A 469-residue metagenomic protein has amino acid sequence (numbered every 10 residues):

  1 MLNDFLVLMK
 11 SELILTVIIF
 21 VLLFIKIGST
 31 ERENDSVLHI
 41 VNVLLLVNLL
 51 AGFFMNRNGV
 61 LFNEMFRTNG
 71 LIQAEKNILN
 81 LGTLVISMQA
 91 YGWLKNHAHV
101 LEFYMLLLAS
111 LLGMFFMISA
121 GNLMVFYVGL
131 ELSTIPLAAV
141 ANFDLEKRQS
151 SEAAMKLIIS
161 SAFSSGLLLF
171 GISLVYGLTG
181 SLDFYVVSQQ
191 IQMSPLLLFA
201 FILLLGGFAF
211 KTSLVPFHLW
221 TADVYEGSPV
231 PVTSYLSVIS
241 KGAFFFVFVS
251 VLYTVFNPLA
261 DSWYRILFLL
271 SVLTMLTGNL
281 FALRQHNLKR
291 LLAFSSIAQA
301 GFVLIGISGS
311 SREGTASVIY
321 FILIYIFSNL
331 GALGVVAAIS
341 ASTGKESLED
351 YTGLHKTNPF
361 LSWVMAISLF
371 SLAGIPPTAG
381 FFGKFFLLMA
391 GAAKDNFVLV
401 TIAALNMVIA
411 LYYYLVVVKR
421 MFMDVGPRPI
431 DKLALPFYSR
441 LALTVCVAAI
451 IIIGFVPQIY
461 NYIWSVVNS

Functional and structural regions predicted by a protein language model:
M1-S469: Alpha-helical transmembrane segments of multi-pass membrane proteins predominantly involved in bioenergetics
